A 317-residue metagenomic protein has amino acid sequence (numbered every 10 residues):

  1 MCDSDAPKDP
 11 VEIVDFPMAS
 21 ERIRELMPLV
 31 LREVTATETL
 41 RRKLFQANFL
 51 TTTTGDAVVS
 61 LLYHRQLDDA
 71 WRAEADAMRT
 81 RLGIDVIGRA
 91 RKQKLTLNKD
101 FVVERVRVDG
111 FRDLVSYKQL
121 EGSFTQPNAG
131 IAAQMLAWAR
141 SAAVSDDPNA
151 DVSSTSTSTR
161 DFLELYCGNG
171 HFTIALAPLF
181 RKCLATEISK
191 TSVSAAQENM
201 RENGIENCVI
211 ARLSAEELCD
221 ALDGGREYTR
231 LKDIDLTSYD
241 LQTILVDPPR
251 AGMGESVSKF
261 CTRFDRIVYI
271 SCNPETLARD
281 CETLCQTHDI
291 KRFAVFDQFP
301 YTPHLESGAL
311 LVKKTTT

Functional and structural regions predicted by a protein language model:
M1-V246, A251-S256: Accessory RNA-recognition modules of RNA-modification enzymes
K8-D9, T315-T317: Flexible, glycine-/basic-rich loop-and-beta segments that form/coincide with the SAM-dependent methyltransferase
T51-T53, D297, K313: Short, low-complexity Ser/Thr-rich regulatory SLiMs
L61, A309-K313: Short beta-strand element of the conserved SAM-dependent methyltransferase core
W138, K314-T315: Rossmann-like AdoMet/SAM-dependent catalytic core
N199-I210, T283-K291, K313-K314: P-loop/Walker A phosphate-binding loop and immediately adjacent motor/lid segment at beta-alpha junctions
E217, P274-T276, T315: Conserved nucleotide-binding/hydrolysis micro-motifs of P-loop NTPases
K259-F260, D265-L310: C-terminal substrate-binding/active-site "lid" region of AdoMet-derived donor-dependent transferases
